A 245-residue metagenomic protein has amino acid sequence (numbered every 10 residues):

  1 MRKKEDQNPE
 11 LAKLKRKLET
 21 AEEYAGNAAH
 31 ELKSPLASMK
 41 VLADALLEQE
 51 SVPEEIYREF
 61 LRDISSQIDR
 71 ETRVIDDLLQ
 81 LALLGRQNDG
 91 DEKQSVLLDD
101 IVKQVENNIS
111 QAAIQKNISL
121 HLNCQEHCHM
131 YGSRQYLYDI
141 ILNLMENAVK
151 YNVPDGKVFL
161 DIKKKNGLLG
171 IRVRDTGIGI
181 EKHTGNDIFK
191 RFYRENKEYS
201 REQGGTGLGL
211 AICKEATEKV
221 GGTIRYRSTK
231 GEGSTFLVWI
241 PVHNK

Functional and structural regions predicted by a protein language model:
K15-D44: Primarily the dimerization/phosphotransfer
L47-E54: Short acidic helix/loop segment immediately C-terminal to the autophosphorylated histidine in two-component histidine
S66-E71: Short alpha-helical segment of the dimerization/phosphotransfer core of two-component systems
R86-D91, H129-G132: Conserved micro-motifs of the catalytic ATP-binding
Q94-S95, I114, S119-H129: Conserved catalytic submotifs in the C-terminal HATPase_c
I180-R194: Short conserved segment of the HATPase_c
G221-G222: Conserved glycine-rich
